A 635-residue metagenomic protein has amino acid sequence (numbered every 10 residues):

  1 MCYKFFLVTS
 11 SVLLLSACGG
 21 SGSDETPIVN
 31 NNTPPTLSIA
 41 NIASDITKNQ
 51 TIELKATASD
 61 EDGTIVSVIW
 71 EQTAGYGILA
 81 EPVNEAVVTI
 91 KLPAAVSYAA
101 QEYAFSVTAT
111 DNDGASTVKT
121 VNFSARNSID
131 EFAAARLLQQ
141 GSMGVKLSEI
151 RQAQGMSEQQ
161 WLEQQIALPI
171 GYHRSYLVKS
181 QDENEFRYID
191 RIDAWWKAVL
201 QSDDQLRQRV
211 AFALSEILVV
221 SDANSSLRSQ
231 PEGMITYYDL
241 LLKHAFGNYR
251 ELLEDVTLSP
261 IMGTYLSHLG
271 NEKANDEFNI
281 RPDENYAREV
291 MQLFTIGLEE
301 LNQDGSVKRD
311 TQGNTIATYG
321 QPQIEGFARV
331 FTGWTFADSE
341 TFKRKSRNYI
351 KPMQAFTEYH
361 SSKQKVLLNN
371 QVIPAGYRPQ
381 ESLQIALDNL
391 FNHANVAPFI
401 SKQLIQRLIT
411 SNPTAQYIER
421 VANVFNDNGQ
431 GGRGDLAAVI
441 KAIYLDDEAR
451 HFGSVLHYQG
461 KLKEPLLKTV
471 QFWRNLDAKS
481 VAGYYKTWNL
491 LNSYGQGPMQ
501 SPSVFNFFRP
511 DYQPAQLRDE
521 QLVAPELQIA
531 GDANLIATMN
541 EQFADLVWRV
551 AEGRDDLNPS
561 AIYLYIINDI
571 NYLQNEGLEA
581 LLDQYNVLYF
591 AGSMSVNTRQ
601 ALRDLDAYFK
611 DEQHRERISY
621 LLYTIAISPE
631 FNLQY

Functional and structural regions predicted by a protein language model:
S16-A17: C-terminal motif of bacterial Sec signal peptides marking the signal peptidase cleavage site
N32-T36: Proline-centered linker/hinge motifs at extracellular inter-domain junctions
T57-D62, A74, A109-D111: Extracellular acidic, Ser/Thr/Pro-rich low-complexity tracts
E71-L92: Surface-exposed, flexible coil segments in extracellular/virion-facing regions
A115-R126: C-terminal edge beta-strand
A135, Q139-S142, L218, H393-A397 (+2 more regions): Flexible, low-complexity segments enriched for small/polar residues
L147-H244, L269: N-terminal accessory alpha/beta regions
Q154-S157, Y188-W196, S229-A478, N632: Active-site substrate-binding loop specific to GH73 endo-beta-N-acetylglucosaminidase modules in bacterial autolysins
